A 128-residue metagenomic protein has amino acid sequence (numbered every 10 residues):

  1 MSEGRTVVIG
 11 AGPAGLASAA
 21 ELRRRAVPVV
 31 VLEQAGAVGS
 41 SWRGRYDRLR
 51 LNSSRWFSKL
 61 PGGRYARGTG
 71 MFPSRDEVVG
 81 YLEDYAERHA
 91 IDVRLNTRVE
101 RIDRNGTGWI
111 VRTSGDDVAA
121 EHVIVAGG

Functional and structural regions predicted by a protein language model:
E3-V31: N-terminal Rossmann-like FAD-binding beta1-loop-alpha1 element of flavoenzymes
A14, G36-A37: Conserved Rossmann-like nucleotide-cofactor binding loop
S18, S41, R104: Short glycine-/acidic-enriched loop or helix-start segments at secondary-structure transitions that form or flank
R23, D47, W56, E87 (+1 more regions): Short polybasic/polar patches that bind polyanions
P28-Q34, W42, V125: Short beta-strand "acidic-cap" motif of Rossmann-like dinucleotide-binding folds
S40-G80: Glycine-rich active-site loop/strand segments that organize a redox cofactor
F72-G128: Feature captures the FAD/FMN-dependent oxidoreductase FAD-binding
